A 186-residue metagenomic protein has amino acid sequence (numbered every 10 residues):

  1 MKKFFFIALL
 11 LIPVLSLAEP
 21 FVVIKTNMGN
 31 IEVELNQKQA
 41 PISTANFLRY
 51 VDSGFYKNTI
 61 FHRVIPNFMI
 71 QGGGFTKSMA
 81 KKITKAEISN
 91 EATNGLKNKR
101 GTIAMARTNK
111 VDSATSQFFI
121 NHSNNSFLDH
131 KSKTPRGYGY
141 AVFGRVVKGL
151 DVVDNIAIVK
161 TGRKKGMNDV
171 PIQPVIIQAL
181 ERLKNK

Functional and structural regions predicted by a protein language model:
M1-F4: Positively charged n-region of N-terminal signal peptides that target proteins for export
L9, S16-K186: Cyclophilin-like peptidyl-prolyl cis-trans isomerases
